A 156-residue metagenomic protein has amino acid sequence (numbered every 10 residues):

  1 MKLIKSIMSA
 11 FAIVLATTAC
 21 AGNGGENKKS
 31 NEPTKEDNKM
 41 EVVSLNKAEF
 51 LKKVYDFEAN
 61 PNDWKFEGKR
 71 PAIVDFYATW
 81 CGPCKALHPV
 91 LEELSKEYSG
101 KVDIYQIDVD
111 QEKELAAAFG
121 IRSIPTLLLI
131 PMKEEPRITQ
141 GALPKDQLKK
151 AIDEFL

Functional and structural regions predicted by a protein language model:
M1-L51: N-terminal targeting signals for export/organelle localization
L45-P71: A short beta-strand-turn-helix
K69-A72, F76-W80, S123: Short pre-active-site segment immediately N-terminal to redox-active cysteine/selenocysteine motifs in thiol-based
I73-V74, I104, L127: Hydrophobic beta-strand anchors of alpha/beta hydrolase catalytic cores
T79-A86, T126: C-type cytochrome heme c attachment motif
K85-E97: Typically the conserved alpha-helix immediately C-terminal to a functionally engaged Cys/Sec in thioredoxin-like
L94-E97, V102-I121, K149: Structural microenvironment flanking redox-active thiols in thiol-disulfide oxidoreductases
S123, L128-L156: Non-catalytic, surface beta->alpha helical segment in thiol-disulfide oxidoreductase systems
